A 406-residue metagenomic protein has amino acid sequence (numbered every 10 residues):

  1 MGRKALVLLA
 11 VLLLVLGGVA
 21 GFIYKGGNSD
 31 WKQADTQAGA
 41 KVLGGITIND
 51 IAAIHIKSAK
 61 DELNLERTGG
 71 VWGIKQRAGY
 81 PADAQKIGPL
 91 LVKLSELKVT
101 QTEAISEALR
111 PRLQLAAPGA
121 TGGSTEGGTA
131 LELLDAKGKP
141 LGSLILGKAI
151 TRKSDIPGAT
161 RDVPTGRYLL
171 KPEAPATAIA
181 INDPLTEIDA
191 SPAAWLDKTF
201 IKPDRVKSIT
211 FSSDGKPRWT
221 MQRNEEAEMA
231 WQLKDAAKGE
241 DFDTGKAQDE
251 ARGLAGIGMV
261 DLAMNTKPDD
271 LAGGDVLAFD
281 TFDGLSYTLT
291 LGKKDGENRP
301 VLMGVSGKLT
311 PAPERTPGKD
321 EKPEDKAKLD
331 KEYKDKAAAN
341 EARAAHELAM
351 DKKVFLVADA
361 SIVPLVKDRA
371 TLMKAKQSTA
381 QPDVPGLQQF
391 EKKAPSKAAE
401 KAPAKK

Functional and structural regions predicted by a protein language model:
M1-K406: Secondary-structure "cap/kink" motif recognition
